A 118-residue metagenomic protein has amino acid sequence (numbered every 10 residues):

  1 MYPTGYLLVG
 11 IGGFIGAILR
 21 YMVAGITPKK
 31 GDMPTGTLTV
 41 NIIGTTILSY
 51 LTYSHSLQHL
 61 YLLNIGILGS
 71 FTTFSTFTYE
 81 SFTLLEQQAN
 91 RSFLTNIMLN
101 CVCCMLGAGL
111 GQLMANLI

Functional and structural regions predicted by a protein language model:
M1-I118: Membrane-interface helix-loop junctions in multi-pass transporters/channels
